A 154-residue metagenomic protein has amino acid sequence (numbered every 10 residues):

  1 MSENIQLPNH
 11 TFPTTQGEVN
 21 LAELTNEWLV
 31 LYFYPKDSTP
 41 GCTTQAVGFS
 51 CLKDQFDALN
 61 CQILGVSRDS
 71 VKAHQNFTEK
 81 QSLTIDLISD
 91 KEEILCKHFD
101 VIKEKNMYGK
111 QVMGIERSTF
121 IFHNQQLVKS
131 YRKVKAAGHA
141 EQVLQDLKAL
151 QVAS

Functional and structural regions predicted by a protein language model:
M1-S154: Chalcogenol-based redox active-site neighborhoods
